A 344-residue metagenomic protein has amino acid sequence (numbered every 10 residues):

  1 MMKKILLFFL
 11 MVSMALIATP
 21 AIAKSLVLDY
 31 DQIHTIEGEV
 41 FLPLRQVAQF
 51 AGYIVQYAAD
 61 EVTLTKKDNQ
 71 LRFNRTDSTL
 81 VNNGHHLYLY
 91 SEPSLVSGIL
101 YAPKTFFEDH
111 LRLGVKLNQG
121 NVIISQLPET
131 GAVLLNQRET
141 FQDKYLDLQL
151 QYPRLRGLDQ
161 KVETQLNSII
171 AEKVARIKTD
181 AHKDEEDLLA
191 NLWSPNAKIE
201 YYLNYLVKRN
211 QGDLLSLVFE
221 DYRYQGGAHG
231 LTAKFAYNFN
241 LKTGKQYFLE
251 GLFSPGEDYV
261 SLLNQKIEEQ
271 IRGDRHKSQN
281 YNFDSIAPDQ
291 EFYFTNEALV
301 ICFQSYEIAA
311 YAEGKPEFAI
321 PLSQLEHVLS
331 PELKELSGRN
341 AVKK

Functional and structural regions predicted by a protein language model:
M1-I5: Positively charged n-region of N-terminal signal peptides that target proteins for export
F8-I17: Bacterial N-terminal signal peptides
I22-K344: Compositionally biased intrinsically disordered regions enriched in Thr/Gly
